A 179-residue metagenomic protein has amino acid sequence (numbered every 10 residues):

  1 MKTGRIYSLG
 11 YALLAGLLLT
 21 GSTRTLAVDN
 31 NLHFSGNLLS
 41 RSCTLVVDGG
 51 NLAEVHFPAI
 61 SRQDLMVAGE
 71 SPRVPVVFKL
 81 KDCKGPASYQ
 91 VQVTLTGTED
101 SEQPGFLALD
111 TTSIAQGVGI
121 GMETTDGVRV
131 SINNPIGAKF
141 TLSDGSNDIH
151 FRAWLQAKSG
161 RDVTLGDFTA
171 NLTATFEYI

Functional and structural regions predicted by a protein language model:
K2-Y7, G21-I179: Mature extracellular/passenger domains of Gram-negative fimbrial/pilin and adhesin proteins
G10-G21: Bacterial N-terminal signal peptides
